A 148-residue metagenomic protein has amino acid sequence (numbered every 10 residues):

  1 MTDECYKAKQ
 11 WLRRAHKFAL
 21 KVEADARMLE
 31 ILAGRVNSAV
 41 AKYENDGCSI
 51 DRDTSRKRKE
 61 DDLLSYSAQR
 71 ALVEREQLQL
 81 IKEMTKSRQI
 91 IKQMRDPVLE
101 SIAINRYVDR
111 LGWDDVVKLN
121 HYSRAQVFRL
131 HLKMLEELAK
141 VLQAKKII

Functional and structural regions predicted by a protein language model:
M1-Q93, K140-I148: N-terminal interaction/assembly modules
W11-R14, H121, M134: Internal, well-ordered alpha-helical segments in soluble enzyme and binding-protein domains
E83-K86, P97-L99, L130: N-terminal positioning helix adjacent to the helix-turn-helix/winged-helix DNA-binding module
S87, V127-L138: DNA major-groove recognition helices of helix-turn-helix
Q93-M94, H121: Short, conserved sequence motifs enriched in acidic/basic residues, glycine, and aromatics that mark functional "hot
M94-L111: Short amphipathic alpha helix immediately N-terminal
D109-A125: Helix-turn-helix DNA-binding module
D109-R110, M134, V141, K145: The DNA-recognition helices of helix-turn-helix-type DNA-binding domains
